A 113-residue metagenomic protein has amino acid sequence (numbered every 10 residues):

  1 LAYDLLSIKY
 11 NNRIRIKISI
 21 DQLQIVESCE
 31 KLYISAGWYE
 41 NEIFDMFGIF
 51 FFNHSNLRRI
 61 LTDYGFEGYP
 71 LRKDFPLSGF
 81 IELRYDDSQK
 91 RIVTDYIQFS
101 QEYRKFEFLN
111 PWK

Functional and structural regions predicted by a protein language model:
L1-K113: Conserved helix-adjacent loop modules within structured domains
